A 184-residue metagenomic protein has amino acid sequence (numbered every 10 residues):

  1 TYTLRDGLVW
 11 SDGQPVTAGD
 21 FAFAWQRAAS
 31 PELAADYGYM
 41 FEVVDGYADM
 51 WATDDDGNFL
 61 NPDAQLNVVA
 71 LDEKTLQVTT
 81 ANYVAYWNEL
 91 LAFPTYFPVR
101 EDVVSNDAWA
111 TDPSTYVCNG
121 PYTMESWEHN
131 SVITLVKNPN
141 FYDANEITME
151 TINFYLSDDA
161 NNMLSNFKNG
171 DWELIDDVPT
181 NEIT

Functional and structural regions predicted by a protein language model:
T3, V16, D20-A22, A29 (+1 more regions): Surface-exposed binding/hinge segments that line and control ligand-binding clefts or catalytic entry sites
L4-R5, T80-A81, N138, S157 (+1 more regions): Active-site-proximal beta-strand/loop segments in catalytic clefts of secreted hydrolases
L8: Short basic (Lys/Arg) and small-residue
A18-Q26, Q65, N88, P121 (+4 more regions): Extracytoplasmic/secreted envelope proteins and their assembly/folding machinery, especially bacterial periplasmic
A34, G38, E146, V178-T184: Local pocket/hinge segments that shape ligand/substrate recognition
D54, D63-Q65, E73-K74, T80-T151 (+1 more regions): Gly/Pro-rich hinge or "lid" segments in bacterial periplasmic/extracellular proteins
E125-V136, N153-T184: Extracellular/periplasmic solute-recognition and catalytic clefts
